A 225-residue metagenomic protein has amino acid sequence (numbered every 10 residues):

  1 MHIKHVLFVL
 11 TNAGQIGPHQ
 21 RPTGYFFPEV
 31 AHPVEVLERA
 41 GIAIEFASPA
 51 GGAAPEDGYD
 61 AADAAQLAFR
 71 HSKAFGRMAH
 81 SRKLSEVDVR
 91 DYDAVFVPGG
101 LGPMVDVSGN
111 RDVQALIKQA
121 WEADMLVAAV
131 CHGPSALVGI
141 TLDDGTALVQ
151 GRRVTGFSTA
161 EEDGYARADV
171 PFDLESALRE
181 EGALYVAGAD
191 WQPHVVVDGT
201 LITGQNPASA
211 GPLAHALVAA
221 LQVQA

Functional and structural regions predicted by a protein language model:
M1-A123, V127, S135-A225: Extended, subdomain-level signal for the structured scaffold at the beginning of enzyme domains
C131: Alpha-helical segment proximal to the catalytic Tyr-Lys
